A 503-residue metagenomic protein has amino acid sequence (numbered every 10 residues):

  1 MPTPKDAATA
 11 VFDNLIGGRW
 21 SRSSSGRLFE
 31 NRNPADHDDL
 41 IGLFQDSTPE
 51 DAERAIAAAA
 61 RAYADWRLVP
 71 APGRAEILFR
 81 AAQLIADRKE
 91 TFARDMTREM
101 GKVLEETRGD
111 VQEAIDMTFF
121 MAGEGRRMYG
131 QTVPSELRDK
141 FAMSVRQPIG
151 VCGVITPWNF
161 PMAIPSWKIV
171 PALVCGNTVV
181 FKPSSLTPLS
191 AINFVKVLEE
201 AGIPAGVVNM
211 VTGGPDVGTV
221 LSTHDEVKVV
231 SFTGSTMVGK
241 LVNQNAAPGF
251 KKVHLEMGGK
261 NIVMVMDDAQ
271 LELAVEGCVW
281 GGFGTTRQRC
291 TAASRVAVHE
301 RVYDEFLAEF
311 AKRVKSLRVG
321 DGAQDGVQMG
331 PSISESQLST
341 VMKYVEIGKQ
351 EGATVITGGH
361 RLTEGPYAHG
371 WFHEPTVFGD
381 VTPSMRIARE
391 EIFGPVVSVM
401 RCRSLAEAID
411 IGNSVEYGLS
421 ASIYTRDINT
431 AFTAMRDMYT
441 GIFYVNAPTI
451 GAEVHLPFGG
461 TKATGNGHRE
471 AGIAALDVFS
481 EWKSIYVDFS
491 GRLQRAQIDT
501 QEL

Functional and structural regions predicted by a protein language model:
M1-D36: Hydrophobic face of amphipathic alpha-helices that form TPR/SEL1-like repeat modules and related alpha-solenoid
H37-D38, R74, M96, T118 (+9 more regions): Residue-level signal for inorganic ion chemistry
H37-M128, D139: Glycine-rich loop-to-alpha-helix module at the N-terminal edge of alpha/beta enzyme cores
D39-G42, V227, M264, R318 (+3 more regions): Conserved C-terminal structural/oligomerization subdomain of aldehyde/semialdehyde dehydrogenase
I41-S47, R61-L68, V154, V263-V265 (+5 more regions): Short, well-ordered beta-strand elements within core beta-sheets of diverse protein domains
G130-L273, C402: Rossmann-like NAD(P) dinucleotide-binding subdomain of oxidoreductase/dehydrogenase enzymes
T178-V180, V355, I442: A short hydrophobic/small-residue beta-strand
M237-T382, V445, L493-R495, T500-L503: ALDH superfamily catalytic-core signature
